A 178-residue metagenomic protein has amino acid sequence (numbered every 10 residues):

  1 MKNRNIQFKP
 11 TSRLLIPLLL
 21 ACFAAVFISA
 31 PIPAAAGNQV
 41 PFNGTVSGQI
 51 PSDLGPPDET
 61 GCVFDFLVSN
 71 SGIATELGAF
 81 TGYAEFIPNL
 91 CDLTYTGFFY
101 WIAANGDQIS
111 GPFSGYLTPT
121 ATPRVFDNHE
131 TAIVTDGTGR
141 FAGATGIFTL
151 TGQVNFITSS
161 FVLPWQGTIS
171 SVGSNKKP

Functional and structural regions predicted by a protein language model:
M1-S12: N-terminal secretory signal peptides that target proteins for export/translocation
K9-T11, I28, S170: Intrinsically disordered, low-complexity segments enriched in Ser/Pro/Gly/Ala and basic residues
R13-L19, D53, N89: Acidic/proline-rich low-complexity IDRs
L15-S29: Bacterial N-terminal signal peptides
A34-P178: Beta-strand-enriched cores of mature, soluble protein domains
